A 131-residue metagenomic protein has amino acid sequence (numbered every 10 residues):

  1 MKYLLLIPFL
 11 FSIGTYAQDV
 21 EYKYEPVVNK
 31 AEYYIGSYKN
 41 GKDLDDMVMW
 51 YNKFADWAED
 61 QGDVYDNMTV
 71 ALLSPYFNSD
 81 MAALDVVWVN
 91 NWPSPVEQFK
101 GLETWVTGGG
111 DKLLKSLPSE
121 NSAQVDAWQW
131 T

Functional and structural regions predicted by a protein language model:
M1-L4, Q18: Positively charged n-region of N-terminal signal peptides that target proteins for export
Y3-I13: Sec-dependent N-terminal signal peptides
A17-K112, S119-T131: Short S/T/G/P-rich N-terminal loop/turn motif that feeds into the first structured element of a domain
